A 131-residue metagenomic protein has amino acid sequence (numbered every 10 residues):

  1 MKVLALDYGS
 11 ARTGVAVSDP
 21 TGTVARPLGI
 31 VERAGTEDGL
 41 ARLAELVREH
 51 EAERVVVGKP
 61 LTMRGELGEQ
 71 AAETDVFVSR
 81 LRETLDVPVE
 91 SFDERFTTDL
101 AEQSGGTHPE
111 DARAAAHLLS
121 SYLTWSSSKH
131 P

Functional and structural regions predicted by a protein language model:
K2-L6, S10-P131: Phosphate- and other anionic-substrate recognition elements at nucleic-acid/protein interfaces
